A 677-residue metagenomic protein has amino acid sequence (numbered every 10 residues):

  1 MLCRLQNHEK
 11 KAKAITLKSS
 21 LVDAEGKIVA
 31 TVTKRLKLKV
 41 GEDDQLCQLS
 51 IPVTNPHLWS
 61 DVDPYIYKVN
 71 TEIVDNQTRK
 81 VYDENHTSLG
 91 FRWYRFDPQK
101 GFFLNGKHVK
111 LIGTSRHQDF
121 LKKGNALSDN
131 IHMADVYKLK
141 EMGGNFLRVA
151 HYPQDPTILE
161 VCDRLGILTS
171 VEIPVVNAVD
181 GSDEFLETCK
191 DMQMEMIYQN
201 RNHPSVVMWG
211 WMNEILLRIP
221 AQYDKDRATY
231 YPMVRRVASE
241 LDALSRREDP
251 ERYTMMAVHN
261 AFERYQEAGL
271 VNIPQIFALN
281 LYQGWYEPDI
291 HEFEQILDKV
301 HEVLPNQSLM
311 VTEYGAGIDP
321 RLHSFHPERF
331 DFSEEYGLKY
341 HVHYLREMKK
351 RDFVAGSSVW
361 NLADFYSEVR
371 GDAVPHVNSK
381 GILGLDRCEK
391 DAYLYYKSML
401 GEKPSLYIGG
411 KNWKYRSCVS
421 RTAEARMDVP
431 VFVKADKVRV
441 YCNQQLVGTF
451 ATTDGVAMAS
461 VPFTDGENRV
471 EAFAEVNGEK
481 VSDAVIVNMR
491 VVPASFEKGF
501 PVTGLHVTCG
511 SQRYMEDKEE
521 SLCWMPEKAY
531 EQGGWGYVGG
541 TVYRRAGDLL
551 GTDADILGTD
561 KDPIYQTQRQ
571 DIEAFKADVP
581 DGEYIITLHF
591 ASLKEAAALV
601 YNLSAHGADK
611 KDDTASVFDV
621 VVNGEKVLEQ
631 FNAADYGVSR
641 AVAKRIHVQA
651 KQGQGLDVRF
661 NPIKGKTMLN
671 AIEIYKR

Functional and structural regions predicted by a protein language model:
M1-V149, V161, G166-T169, M192 (+8 more regions): Secreted/periplasmic carbohydrate-active enzymes, especially glycoside hydrolases
R4-N7, P56-H57, E195-I197, Y265-Q266 (+10 more regions): Generic recognition of flexible, low-complexity loop/linker segments
V62, V109, M142, R201-P204 (+5 more regions): Structured loop/turn residues at beta-strand edges in well-structured enzyme cores
P98, L121-K122, E287, S367-E368 (+2 more regions): Short, solvent-exposed loop/turn elements at domain surfaces
I112, V149-A150, E172, M212 (+11 more regions): Generic beta-strand/beta-sheet core signal
A134-L139, F146-Y396, K403-V419, M427 (+1 more regions): Substrate-binding/catalytic cleft of secreted carbohydrate-active enzymes, primarily glycoside hydrolases
F146, G166-L168, V207-M208, R252-Y253 (+11 more regions): Beta-sheet entry/capping signal
R490-R677: Compositionally biased, intrinsically disordered or flexible polar/acidic segments
